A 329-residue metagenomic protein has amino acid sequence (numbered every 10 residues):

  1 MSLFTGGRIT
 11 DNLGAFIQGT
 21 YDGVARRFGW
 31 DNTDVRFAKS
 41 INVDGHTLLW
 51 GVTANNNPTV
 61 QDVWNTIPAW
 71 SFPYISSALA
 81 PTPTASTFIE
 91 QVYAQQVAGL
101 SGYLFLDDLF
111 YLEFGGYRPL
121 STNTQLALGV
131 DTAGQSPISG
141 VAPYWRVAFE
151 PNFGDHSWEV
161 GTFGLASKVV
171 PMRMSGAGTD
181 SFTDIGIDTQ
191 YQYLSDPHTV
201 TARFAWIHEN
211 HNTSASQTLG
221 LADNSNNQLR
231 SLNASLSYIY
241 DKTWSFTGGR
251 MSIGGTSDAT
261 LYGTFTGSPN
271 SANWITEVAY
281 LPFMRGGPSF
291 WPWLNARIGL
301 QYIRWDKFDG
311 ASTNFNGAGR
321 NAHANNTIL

Functional and structural regions predicted by a protein language model:
M1-T122, S139-Y144, A148-D155, E159 (+5 more regions): Outer membrane beta-barrel
T5, G23, S86-E90, G102 (+8 more regions): Outer-membrane beta-barrel proteins
R26-W30, Q91-Q95, S136-A142, G178-D184 (+4 more regions): Transmembrane beta-barrel outer-membrane domains
F28-N32, V63-A69, T124-T132, P171-G178 (+3 more regions): Outer-membrane beta-barrel translocator domains and adjoining extracellular loop/strand segments of Gram-negative
D44-L48, D155-S157, P197-T199, S289-N295: Short helix-terminating capping/connector loops at secondary-structure junctions
L120-N123, A127-F182: Loop-centered beta-sheet repeat module
D155-M284, Y302: Detector for outer-membrane/organellar transmembrane beta-barrel domains, recognizing the amphipathic beta-strand
P288-L329: Predominantly the C-terminal beta-signal and adjacent terminal strand-loop region of outer-membrane beta-barrel
